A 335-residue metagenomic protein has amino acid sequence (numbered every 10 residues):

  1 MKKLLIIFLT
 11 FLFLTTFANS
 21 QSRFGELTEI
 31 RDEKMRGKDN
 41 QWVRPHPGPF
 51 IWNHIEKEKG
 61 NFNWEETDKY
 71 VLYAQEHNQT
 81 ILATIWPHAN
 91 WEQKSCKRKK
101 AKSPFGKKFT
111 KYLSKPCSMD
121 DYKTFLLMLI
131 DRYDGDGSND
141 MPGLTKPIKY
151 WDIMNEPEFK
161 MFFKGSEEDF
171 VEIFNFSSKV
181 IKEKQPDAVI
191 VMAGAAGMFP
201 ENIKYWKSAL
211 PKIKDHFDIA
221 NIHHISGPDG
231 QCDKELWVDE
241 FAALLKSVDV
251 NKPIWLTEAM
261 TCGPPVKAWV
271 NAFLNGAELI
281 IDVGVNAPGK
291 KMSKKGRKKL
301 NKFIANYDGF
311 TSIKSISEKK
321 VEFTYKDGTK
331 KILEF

Functional and structural regions predicted by a protein language model:
L4-L14: Sec-dependent N-terminal signal peptides
N19-D140, K146-I148, D152, E158: N-terminal substrate-binding region of glycoside hydrolase catalytic domains
Q21-F24, K38-W42, E76-I81, K146-K149 (+4 more regions): Loop/turn elements at helix/coil->beta-strand transitions in domains of secreted/extracellular proteins
T28-I30, P45-P47, A83-P87, D152-N155 (+4 more regions): A cross-domain feature marking catalytic cores of carbohydrate-active enzymes and several ubiquitous metabolic/repair
I55-G60, K97, F163, Q231-C232 (+1 more regions): Short, flexible/disordered intra-domain loops and linkers
C96-F217, N221-A243, S247, C262-N271: Active-site cleft segment of glycoside hydrolase catalytic domains centered on the general acid/base Glu
T261-F335: Aromatic- and carboxylate-lined catalytic core of secreted/periplasmic carbohydrate-active enzymes
